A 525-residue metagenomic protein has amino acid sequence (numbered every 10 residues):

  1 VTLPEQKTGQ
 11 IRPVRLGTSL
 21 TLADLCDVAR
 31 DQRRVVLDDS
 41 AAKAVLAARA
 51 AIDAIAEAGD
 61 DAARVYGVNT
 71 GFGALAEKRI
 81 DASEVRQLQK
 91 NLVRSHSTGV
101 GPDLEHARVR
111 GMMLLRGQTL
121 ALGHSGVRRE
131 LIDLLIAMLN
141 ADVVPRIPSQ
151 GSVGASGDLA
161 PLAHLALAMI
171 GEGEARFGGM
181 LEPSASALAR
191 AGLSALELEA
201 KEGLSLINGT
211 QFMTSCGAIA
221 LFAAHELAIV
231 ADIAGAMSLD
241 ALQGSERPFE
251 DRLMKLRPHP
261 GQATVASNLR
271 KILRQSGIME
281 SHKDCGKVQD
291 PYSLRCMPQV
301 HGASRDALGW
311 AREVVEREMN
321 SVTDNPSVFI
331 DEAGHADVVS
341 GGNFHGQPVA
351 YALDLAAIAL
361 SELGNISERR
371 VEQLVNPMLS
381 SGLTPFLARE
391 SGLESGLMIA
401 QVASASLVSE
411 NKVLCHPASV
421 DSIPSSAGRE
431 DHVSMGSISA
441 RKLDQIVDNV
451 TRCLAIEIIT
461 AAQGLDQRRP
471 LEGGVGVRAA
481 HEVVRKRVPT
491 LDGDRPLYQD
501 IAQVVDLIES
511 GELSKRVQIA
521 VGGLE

Functional and structural regions predicted by a protein language model:
T2-A54, A58-D60, A168-E525: C-terminal auxiliary extensions adjacent to catalytic cores
S19-E57, A63-V68, F72-R110, I132: Residues that scaffold, gate, or flank divalent-cation-dependent active/transport sites
L25, L92, H96, R108 (+6 more regions): Short alpha-helical scaffolding segments that buttress acidic/His motifs in well-ordered protein cores
E57, E77-I80, V93-G101, M113 (+7 more regions): Generic short alpha-helical segment signal, independent of protein family or function, capturing local helix propensity
Y66-L88, S95-Q118, P148-I170, S186 (+2 more regions): FAD-binding core of FAD-dependent oxidoreductases, characterized by glycine-rich FAD pyrophosphate-binding loops
H124, V153-A155, G392: Conserved, non-catalytic sequence blocks in retroelement Pol enzymes and Pol-derived host proteins
H124-Q150: FAD-binding glycine-rich core of flavoenzymes that anchor FAD
D133-N140, A160-A163, L167, I229: A broadly conserved amphipathic alpha-helix scaffold signal in soluble, globular proteins
